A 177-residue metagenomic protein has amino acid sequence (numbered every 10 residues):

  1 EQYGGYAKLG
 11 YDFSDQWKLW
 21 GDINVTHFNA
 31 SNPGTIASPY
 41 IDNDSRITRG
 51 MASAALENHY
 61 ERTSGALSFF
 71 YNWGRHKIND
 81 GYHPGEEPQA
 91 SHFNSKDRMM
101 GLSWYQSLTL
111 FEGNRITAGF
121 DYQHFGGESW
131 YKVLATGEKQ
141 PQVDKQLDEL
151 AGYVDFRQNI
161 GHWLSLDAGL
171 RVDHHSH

Functional and structural regions predicted by a protein language model:
E1, F13, D44-T48, E57-H59 (+5 more regions): Short sequence motifs at beta-strands and strand-loop junctions characteristic of Gram-negative outer-membrane
E1-N29, S45-S64, L110-N114: Transmembrane beta-barrel wall of Gram-negative outer-membrane proteins
Y3-Y6, K18-F28, G65-P88, T117-H124 (+2 more regions): Surface-exposed extracellular loop regions of Gram-negative outer-membrane beta-barrel proteins
G5-Y11, G50-N58, L102-Y105, P141 (+1 more regions): Feature captures outer-membrane beta-barrel proteins of Gram-negative bacteria and organelles
G34-D44, M51, A55, Y82-N94 (+3 more regions): Extracellular loop and loop/strand-boundary signature of outer-membrane beta-barrel proteins
S103-T109, G119-D121: A short, flexible N-terminal coil/short beta segment enriched in small residues
